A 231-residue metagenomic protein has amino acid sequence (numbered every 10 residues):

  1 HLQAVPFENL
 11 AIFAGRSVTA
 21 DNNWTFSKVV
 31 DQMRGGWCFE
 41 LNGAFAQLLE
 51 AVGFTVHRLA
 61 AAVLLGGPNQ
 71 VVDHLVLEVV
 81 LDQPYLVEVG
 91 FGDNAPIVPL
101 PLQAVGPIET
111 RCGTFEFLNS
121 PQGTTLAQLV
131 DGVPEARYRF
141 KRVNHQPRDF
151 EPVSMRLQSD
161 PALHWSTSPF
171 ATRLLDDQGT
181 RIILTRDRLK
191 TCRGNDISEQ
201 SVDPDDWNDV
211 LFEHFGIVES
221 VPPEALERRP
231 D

Functional and structural regions predicted by a protein language model:
H1-M33: Secondary-structure boundary elements
E8, H57, E78, E88-G90 (+5 more regions): Residues in well-ordered beta-strands of folded domains
N9-A14, N42, P223-E227: Short coil/turn segments at secondary-structure boundaries
F13, A62-L64, D177: Short, solvent-exposed coil/turn elements at secondary-structure transition points
G43, Q47-T114, A127: Hydrophobic/aromatic-rich core segments of domains that either
A51-V52, G123-D231: N-terminal accessory/pre-domain segments preceding catalytic cores
G66-D73, E109-P121, S159-L163, D177-L184: Short linear motifs in intrinsically disordered
